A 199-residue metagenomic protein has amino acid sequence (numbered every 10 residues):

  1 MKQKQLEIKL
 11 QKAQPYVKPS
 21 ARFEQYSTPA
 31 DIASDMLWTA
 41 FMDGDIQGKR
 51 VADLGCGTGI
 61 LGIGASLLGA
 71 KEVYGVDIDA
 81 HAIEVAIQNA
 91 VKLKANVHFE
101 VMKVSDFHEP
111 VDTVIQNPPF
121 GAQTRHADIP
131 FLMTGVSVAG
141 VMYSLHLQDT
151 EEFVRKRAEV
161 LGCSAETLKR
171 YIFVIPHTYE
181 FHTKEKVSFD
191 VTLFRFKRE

Functional and structural regions predicted by a protein language model:
M1-A52, I63: S-adenosyl-L-methionine
A40, A90, A158: Conserved hydrophobic residues forming the short capping helix/wall of the S-adenosyl-L-methionine
G55: Conserved glycine-centered beta->alpha loop in an early N-terminal alpha/beta scaffold
T58-A70: Conserved SAM-binding loop of SAM-dependent methyltransferases across substrates and taxa, primarily the Class I
E72-D77: Conserved SAM-binding motif I beta-strand of class I
H81: Conserved Rossmann-like nucleotide-cofactor binding loop
E84-P110: S-adenosyl-L-methionine
V101-L193: S-adenosylmethionine
